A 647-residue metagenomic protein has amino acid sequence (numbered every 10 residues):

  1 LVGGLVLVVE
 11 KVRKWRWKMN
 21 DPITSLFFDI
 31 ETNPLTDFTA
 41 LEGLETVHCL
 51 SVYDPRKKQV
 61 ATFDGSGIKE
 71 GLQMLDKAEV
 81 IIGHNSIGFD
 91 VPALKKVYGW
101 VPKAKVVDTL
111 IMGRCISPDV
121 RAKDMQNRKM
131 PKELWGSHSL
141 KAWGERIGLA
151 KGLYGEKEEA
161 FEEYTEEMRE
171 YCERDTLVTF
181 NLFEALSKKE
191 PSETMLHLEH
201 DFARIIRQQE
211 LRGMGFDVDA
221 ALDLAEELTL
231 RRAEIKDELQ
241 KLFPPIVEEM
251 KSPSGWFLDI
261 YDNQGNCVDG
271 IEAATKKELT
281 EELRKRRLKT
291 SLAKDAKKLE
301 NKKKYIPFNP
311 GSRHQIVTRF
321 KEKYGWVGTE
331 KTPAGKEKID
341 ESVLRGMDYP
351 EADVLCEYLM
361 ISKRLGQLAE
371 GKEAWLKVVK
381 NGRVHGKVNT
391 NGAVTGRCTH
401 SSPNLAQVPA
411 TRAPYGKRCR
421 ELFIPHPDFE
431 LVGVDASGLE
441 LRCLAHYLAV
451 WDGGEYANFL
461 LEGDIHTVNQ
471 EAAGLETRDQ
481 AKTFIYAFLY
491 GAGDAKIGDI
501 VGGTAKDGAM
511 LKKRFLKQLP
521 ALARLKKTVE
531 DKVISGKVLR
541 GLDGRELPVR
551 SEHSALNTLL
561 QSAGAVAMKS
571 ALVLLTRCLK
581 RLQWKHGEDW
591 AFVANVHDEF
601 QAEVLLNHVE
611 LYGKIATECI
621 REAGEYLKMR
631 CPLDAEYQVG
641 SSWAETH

Functional and structural regions predicted by a protein language model:
V2-K18: Short, Lys/Arg-enriched N-terminal segments with co-localized hydrophobic residues within the first ~10-30 amino acids
M19-E31, G43-L44, C49, K58 (+14 more regions): Conserved "right-hand" nucleotidyltransferase catalytic core of DNA-directed polymerases
F38-V47, G433, E440-A473: Metal-dependent catalytic core segments for phosphate chemistry
E45-H48, V52-Q73, E79-S187, L198-F202 (+2 more regions): Active-site-proximal helix-loop-helix substrate-binding element of RNase H-like nuclease domains
I87-G99, R114-P118, V317-Y324, S437-D452: Short active-site loop/helix that positions an aromatic residue
Y305, W375, T411, G433 (+4 more regions): Short, contiguous acidic/charged loop-to-helix segments that flank catalytic cores in large enzymes
H385, T390-A393, E471-V596, E603-L606 (+1 more regions): Conserved catalytic core of nucleic-acid polymerases
G613-I620: Short amphipathic alpha-helices in soluble, non-transmembrane regions that often serve as interface/regulatory elements
